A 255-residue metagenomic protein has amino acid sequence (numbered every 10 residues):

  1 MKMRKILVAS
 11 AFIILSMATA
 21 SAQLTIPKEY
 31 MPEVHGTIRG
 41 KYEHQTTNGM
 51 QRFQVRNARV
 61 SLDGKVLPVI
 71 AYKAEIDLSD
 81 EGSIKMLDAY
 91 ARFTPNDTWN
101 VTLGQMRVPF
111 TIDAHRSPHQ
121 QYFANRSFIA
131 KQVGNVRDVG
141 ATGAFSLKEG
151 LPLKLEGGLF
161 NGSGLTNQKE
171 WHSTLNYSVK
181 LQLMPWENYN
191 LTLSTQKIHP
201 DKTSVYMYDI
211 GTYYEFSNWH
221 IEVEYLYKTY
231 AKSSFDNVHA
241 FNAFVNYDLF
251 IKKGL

Functional and structural regions predicted by a protein language model:
M1-P27: Cleavable N-terminal export/targeting peptides
A11, M17, A22, V179 (+2 more regions): Compositionally biased regions
L15-S16, H115, K228: Single-residue recognition of alpha-helix boundary sites
T19-A20, S83, L165, D201 (+1 more regions): A short hydrophobic/aromatic micro-motif that marks alpha-helical segments and, especially, helix-coil
L24-G164, S173-L175, L181-N190, F244-N246: Outer membrane beta-barrel
P27, H172, Q182-L255: Detector for outer-membrane/organellar transmembrane beta-barrel domains, recognizing the amphipathic beta-strand
